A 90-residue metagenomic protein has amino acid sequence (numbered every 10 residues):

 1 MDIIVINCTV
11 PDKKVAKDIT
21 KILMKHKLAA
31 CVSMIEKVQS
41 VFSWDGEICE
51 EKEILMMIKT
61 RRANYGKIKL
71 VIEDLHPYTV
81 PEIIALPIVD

Functional and structural regions predicted by a protein language model:
M1-D90: Positively charged, small/polar-rich N-terminal and surface patches that mediate targeting and assembly and bind
